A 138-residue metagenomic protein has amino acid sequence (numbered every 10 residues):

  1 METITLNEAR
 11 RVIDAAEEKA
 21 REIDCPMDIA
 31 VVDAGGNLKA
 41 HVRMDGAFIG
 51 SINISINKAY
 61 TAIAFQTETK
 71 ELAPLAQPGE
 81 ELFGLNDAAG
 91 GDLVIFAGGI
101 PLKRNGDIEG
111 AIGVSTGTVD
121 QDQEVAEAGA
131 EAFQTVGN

Functional and structural regions predicted by a protein language model:
M1-N138: Flexible, solvent-exposed loop/hinge segments and secondary-structure transition points
